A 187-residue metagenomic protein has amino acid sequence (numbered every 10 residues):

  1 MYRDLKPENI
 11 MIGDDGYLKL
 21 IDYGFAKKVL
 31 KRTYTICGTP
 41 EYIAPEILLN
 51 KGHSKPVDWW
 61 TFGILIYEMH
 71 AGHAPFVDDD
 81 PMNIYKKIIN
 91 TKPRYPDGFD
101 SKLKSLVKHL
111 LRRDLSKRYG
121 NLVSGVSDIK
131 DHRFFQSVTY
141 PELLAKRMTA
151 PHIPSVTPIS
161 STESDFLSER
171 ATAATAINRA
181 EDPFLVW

Functional and structural regions predicted by a protein language model:
M1-I12: Catalytic-loop of the protein kinase fold
Y34-I43: Conserved activation segment of eukaryotic-like protein kinases, specifically the C-terminal portion of the activation
I47-P56: Conserved end of the kinase activation segment
A71-A74: Structural helix C-cap motif within protein kinase domains
F99-R113: Conserved C-terminal C-lobe helix
S116, N121-W187: C-terminal regulatory tails of eukaryotic serine/threonine kinases
